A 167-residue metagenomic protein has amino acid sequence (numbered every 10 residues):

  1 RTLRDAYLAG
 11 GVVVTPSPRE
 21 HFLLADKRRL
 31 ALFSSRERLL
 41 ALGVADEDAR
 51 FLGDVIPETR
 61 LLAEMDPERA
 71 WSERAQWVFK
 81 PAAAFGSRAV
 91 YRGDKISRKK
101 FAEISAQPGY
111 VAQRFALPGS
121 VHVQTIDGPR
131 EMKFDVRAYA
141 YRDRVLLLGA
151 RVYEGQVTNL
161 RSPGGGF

Functional and structural regions predicted by a protein language model:
R1-F167: Domain-scale recognition of functional cores that engage charged ligands
